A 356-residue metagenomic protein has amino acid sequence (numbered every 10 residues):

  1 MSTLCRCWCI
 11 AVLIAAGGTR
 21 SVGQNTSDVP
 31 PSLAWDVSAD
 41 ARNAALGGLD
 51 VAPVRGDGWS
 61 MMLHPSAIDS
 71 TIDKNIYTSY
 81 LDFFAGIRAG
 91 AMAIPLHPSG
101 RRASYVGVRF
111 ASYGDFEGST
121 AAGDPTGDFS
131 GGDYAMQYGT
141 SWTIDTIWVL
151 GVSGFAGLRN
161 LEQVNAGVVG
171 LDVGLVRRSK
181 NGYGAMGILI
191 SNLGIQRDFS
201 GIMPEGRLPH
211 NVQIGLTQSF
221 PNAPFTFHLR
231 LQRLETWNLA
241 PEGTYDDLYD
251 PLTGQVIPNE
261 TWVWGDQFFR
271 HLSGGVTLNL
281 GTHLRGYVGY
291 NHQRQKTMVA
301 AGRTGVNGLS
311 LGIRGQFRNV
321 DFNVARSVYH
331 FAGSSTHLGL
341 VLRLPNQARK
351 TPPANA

Functional and structural regions predicted by a protein language model:
M1-R6, T146: Positively charged n-region of N-terminal signal peptides that target proteins for export
C7-G17: Bacterial N-terminal signal peptides
G18-G23: Sec/Tat signal peptide C-region and signal peptidase I cleavage site
Q24-A356: Subset of outer-membrane beta-barrel
